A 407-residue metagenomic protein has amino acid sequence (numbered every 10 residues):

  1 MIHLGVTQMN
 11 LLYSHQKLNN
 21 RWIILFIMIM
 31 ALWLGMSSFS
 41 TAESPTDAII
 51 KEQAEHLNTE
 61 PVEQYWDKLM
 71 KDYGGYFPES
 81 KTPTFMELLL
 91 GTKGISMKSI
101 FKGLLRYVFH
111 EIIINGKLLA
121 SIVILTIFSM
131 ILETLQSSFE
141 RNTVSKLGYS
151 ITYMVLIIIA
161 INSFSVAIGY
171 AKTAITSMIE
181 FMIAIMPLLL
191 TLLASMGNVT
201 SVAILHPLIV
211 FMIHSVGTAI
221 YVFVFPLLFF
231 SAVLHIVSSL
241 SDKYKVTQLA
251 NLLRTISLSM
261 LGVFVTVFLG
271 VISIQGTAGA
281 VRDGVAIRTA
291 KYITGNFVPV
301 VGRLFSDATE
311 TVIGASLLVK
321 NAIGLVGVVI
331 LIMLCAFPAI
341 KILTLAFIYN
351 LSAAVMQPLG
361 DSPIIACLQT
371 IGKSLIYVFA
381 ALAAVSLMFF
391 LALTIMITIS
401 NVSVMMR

Functional and structural regions predicted by a protein language model:
I2-M28, L32-L125, M130-Y149, S163-T173 (+11 more regions): Gly/Ser-rich, low-complexity
K146-I157, M178-M186, S215-Y221, L252-T266 (+4 more regions): Small-residue-enriched core segments of transmembrane alpha-helices in multipass membrane transport and channel
S150-S163, M182-V199, A219-S231, I236: Mid-bilayer segments of alpha-helical transmembrane spans in multi-pass integral membrane proteins that mediate
F181-I185, L192, A354-P358, S362: Extended, low-complexity, charged alpha-helical tracts that assemble into coiled-coils or amphipathic helices used
L205-I330, L334: Generic multipass alpha-helical transmembrane bundles of integral membrane proteins
N321-S362, T370: Helical hairpin unit composed of two closely spaced alpha helices linked by a short loop
K341-Y349, A353-Q357, D361, I376 (+1 more regions): Membrane-helix cytosolic exit motif
